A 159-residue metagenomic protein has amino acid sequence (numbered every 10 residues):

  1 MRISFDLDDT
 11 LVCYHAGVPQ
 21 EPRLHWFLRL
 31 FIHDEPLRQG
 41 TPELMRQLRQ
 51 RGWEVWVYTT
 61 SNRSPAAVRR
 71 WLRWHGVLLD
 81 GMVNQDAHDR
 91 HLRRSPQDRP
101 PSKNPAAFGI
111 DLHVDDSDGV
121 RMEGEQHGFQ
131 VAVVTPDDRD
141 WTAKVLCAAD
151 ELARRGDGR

Functional and structural regions predicted by a protein language model:
M1-H15: Asp-based phosphoryl-transfer active-site loop
T10, G17, R63, G119: Conserved Rossmann-like nucleotide-cofactor binding loop
C13, V18-H33: A solvent-exposed, charged loop/short amphipathic helix patch at secondary-structure junctions
W26-W56, S64-R69: Short, acidic loop-to-helix structural element flanking the phosphoryl-transfer center in phosphate-processing enzymes
G52-V57, F108-L112: Short active-site oxyanion
R63-D111, R121-M122: Substrate-recognition "cap/lid" segment bordering the active-site pocket of phosphatases
F108-L146: Acidic, Mg2+-coordinating phosphoryl-transfer loop and its flanking beta/alpha structural elements, shared across
